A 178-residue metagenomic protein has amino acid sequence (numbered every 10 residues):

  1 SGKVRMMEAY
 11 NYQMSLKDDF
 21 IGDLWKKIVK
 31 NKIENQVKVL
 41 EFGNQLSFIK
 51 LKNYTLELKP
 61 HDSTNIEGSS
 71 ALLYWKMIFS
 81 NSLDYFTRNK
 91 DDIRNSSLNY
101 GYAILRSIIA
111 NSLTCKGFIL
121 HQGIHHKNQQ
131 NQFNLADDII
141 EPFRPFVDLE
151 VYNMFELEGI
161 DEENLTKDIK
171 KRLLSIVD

Functional and structural regions predicted by a protein language model:
S1: Catalytic nucleotidyl-transfer cores of nucleotide-processing enzymes
R5-D178: Active-site helix-to-loop segments that bind/position phosphate- or nucleotide-bearing substrates and donors across
